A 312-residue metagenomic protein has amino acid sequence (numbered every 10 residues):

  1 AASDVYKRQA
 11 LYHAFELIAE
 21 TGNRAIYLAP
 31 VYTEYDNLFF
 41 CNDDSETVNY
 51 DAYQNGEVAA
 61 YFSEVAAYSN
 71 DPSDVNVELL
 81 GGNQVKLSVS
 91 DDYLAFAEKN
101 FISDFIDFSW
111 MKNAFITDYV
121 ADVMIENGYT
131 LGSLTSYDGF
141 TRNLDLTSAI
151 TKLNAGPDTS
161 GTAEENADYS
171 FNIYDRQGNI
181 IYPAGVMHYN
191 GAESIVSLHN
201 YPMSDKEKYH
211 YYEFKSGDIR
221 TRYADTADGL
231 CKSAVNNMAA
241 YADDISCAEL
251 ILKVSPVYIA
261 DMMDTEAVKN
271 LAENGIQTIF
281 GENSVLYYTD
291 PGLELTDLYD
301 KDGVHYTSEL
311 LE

Functional and structural regions predicted by a protein language model:
A1-E312: Mature catalytic core of soluble alpha/beta enzymes
